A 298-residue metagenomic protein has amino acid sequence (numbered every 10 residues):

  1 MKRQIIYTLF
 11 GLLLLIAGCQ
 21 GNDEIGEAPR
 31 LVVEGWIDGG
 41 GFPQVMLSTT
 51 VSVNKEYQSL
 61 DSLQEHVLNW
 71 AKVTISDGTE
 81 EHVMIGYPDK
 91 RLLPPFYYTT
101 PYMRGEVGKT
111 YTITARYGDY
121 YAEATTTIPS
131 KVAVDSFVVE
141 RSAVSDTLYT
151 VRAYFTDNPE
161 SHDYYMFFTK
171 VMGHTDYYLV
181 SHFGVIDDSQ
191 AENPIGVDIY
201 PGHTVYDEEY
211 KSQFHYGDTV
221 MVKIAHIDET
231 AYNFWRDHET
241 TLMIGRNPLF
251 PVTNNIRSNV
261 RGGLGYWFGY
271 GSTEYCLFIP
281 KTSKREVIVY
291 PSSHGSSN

Functional and structural regions predicted by a protein language model:
M1-Q4, G21: Positively charged n-region of N-terminal signal peptides that target proteins for export
Q4-Y7, E27: Short hydrophobic/aromatic segments of transmembrane alpha-helices and their interfaces
Y7-A17: Bacterial N-terminal signal peptides
C19-N298: A sequence/structural signal for flexible, mid-protein segments enriched in small/helix-disrupting residues
